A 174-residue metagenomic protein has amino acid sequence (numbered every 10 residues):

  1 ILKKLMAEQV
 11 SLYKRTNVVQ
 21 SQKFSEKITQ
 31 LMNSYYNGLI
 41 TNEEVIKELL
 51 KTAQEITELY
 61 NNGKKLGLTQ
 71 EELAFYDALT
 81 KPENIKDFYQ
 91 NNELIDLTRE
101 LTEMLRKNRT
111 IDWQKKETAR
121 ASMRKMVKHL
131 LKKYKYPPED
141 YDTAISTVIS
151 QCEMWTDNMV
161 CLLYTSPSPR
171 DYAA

Functional and structural regions predicted by a protein language model:
I1-L163: Catalytic cores and motor modules of nucleic-acid processing enzymes
Y164-P169: Conserved small/polar residues in nucleotide/adenosyl-binding loops
